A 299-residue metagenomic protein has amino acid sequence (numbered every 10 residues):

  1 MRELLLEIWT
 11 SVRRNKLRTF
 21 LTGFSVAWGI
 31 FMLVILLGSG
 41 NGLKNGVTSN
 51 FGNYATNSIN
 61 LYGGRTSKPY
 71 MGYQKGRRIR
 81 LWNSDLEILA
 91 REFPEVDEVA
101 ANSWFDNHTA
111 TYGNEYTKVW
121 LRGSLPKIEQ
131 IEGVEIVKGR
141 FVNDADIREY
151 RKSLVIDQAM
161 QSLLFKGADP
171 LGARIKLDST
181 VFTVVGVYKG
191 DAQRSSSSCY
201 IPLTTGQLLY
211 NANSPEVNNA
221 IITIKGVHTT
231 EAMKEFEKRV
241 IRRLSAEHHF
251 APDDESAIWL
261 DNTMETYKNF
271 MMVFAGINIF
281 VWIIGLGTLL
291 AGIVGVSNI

Functional and structural regions predicted by a protein language model:
M1-F31: N-terminal Sec/SRP start-transfer signal
N15, L43, L61, L89 (+9 more regions): Generic structural signal for small/hydrophobic residues in well-ordered secondary structure, especially within
T22, V26, S39, V47-N50 (+2 more regions): Juxtamembrane alpha-helical signal-transduction segment immediately C-terminal to a transmembrane helix
M32-G38, N278-I299: A hydrophobic alpha-helix feature that marks transmembrane segments and, especially, their cytosolic C-terminal ends
N41-W120, K127, L163, L208 (+2 more regions): Hydrophobic, regular-secondary-structure patches
K127-V142, R151-A251: Mid-to-C-terminal secondary-structure elements that act as membrane-proximal/extracytoplasmic interface segments
K234-E237, A251-G285: Peri-transmembrane interface segments
